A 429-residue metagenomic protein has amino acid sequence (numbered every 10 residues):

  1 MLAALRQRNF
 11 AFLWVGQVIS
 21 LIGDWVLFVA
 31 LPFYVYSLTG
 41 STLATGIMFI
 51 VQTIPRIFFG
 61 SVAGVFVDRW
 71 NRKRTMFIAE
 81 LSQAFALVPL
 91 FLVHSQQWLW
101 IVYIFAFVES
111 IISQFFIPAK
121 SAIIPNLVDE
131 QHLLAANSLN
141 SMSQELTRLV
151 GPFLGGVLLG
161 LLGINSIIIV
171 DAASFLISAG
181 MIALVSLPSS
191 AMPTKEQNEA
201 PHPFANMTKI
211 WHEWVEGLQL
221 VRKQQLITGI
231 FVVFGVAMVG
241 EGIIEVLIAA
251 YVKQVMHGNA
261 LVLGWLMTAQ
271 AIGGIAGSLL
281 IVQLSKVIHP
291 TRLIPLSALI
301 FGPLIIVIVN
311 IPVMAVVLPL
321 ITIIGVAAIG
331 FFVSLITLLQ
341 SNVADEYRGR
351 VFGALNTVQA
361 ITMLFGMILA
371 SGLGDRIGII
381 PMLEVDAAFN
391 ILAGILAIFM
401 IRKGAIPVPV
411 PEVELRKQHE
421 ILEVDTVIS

Functional and structural regions predicted by a protein language model:
M1-F10, P188-F231, R416-D425: Juxtamembrane intracellular "pre-TM" segments in multi-pass secondary transporters
M1-P55, Q219, K223-T268: Helix-loop boundary and gating motifs at the non-cytosolic
A11, T42-L43, K73-R74, L99-W100 (+8 more regions): Residues that define the loop-to-transmembrane-helix transition and helix capping in multi-pass membrane transporters
A11-F28, F49-V67, N71-A86, I101-G160 (+10 more regions): Substrate-agnostic recognition of the 12-TM MFS/MFS-like secondary transporter fold
P32, L87-H94, G155, L159-G160 (+6 more regions): Structural signal for membrane-spanning alpha-helices in multi-pass inner-membrane proteins, emphasizing helix cores
T39, N71, V93-Q96, H257 (+1 more regions): Helix-breaking motifs and short loop linkers at transmembrane-helix boundaries and internal kinks in secondary membrane
M48, F58-S61, T75, P89 (+5 more regions): C-terminal transmembrane bundle of multi-pass solute transporters/carriers
A122, N126, I168-P201, I398-E412: Helix-loop junctions on the cytosolic side of multi-pass membrane transporters, especially the intracellular loop
